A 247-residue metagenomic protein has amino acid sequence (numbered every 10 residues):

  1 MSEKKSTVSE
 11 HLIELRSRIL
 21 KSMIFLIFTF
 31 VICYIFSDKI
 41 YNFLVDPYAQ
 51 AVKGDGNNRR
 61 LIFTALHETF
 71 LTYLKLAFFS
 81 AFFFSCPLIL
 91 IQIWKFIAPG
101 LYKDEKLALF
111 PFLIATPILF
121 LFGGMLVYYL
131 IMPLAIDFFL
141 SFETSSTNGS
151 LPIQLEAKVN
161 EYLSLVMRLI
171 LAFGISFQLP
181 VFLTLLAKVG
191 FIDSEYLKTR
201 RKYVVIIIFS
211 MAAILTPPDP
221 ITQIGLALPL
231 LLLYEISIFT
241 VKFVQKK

Functional and structural regions predicted by a protein language model:
M1-K247: Membrane topogenic/interface segments and analogous intrinsically disordered interaction regions
